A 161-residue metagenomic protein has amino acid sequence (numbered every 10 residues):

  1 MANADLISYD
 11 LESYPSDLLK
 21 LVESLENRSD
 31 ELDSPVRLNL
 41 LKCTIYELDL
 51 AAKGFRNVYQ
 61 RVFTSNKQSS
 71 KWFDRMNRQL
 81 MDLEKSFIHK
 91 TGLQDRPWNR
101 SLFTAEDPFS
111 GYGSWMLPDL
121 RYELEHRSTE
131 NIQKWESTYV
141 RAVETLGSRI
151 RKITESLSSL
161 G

Functional and structural regions predicted by a protein language model:
M1-G161: Secretory-pathway/membrane protein signature
